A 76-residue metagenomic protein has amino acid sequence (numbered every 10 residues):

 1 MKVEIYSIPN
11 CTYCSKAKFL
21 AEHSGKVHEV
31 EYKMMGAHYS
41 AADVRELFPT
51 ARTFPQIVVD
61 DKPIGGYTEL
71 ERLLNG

Functional and structural regions predicted by a protein language model:
M1-H28: Local sequence-structure signature of Cys/Sec-based thiol-disulfide redox active-site neighborhoods
S7, V27-A41: Thiol-based oxidoreductase modules, predominantly thioredoxin-like and allied folds used for disulfide exchange
T12, Y39, G65: Short alpha-helical
A41, A51, Y67-L70: A general structural signal for well-ordered alpha-helical segments in protein cores
E46-T53: Thiol/disulfide oxidoreductase modules built on the thioredoxin-like
V59-G76: Non-catalytic, surface beta->alpha helical segment in thiol-disulfide oxidoreductase systems
